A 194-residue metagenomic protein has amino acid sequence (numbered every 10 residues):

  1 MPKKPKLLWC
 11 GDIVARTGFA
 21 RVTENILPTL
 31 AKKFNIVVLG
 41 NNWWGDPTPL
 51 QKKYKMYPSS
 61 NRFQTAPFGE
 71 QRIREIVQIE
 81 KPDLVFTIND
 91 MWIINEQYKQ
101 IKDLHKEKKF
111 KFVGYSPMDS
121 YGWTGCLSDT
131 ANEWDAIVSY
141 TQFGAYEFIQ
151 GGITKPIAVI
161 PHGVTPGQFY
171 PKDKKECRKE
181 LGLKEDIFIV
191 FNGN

Functional and structural regions predicted by a protein language model:
M1-P47, Q51-K52, E80: N-terminal subdomain of nucleotide-sugar transferases
L8, K184-N194: Conserved donor-binding/catalytic core segment of Leloir-type glycosyltransferases
N61-L84: An amphipathic, basic-hydrophobic alpha-helix
T87, S139-Y140: Short beta-strand scaffold positions
T87-I93: Short His-centered aromatic/hydrophobic patch
K106, W123-A136: A conserved, positively charged/aromatic
F143, G163: Carbohydrate-associated surface elements
F169-L183: A short helix/loop element that forms part of the nucleotide-sugar donor recognition site in Leloir-type
